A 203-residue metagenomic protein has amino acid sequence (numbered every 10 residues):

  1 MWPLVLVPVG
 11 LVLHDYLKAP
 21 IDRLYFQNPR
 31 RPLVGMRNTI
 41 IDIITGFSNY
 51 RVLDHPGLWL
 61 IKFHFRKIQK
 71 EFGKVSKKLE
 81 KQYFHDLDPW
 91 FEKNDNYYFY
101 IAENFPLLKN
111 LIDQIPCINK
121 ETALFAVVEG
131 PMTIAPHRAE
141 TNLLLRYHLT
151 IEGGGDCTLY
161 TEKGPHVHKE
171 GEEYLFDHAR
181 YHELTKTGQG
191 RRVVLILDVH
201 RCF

Functional and structural regions predicted by a protein language model:
W2-R138, L143-L144, G154-C157, T187 (+2 more regions): Fe(II)/2-oxoglutarate oxygenase catalytic core
E129-M132, K163, R180: Short, well-ordered turn and helix-capping elements at secondary-structure junctions
H148: Zn2+-dependent peptidoglycan hydrolase active-site motif and core
I151-E170: A short beta-strand-loop-beta hairpin characteristic of the jelly-roll/cupin
V167-Y181: Conserved metal-binding segment of the jelly-roll/cupin
D198: An acidic, glycine-/histidine-flanked metal-binding catalytic module
